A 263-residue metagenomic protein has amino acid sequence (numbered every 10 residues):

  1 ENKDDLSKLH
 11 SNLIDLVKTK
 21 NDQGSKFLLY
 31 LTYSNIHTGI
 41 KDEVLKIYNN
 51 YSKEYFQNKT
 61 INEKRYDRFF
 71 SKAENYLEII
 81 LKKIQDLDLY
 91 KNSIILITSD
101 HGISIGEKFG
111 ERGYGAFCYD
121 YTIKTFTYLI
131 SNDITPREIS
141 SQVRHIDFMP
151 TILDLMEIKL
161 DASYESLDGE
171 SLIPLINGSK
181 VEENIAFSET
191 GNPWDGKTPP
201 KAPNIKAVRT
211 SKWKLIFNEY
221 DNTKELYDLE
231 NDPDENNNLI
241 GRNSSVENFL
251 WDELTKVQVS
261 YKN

Functional and structural regions predicted by a protein language model:
E1-K26, T32-I40: Active-site-proximal alpha/beta segments of enzymes that process anionic O-linked groups
H10-N21, N50-I95, W251, K256-Y261: A long, amphipathic alpha-helix that forms part of the scaffold/cap immediately adjacent to metal-dependent active
F27-N35, D67, I94-S99, Y128-L129 (+3 more regions): Short beta-strand segments
L31, T127-Y128, I152, R209-S244 (+1 more regions): A short aromatic-rich beta-strand->coil structural motif
I36-D42, I103-E107, G113, T125 (+4 more regions): Short catalytic/ligand-binding loop motif for oxyanion handling, primarily in non-cytosolic enzymes, centered on
K59-Y76, G113-I123, I134-T151, M156 (+3 more regions): A short beta-strand-to-alpha-helix junction
D86-I134, R144: Histidine-centered active-site microenvironments of extracellular/periplasmic hydrolases and transferases
I103-E107, T135, M149, D154-E225 (+1 more regions): C-terminal cap/loop subdomain of S1 sulfatases and analogous C-terminal strand-loop tails that border
